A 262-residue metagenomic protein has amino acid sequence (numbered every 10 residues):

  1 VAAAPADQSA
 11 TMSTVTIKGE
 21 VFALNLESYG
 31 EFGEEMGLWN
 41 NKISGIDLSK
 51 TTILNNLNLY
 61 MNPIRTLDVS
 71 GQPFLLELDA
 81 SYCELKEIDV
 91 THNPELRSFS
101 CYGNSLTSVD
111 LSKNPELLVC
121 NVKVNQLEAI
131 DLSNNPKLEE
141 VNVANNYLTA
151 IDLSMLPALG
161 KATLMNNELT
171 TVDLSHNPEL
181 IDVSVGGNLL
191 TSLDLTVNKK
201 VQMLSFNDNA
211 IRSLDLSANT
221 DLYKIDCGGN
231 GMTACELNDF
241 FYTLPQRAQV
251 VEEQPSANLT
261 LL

Functional and structural regions predicted by a protein language model:
V1-T52, N56, G71-P73, P94 (+6 more regions): N-terminal capping/linker segments that flank leucine-rich repeat
L24, M36, N55-L59, L76-A80 (+8 more regions): Conserved hydrophobic beta-strand positions in leucine-rich repeat
I46, L67, I88, V109-L111 (+7 more regions): Canonical leucine-rich repeat
N177, D182-T191, L195-R212, L216-N219: Eukaryotic tandem repeat interaction scaffolds
